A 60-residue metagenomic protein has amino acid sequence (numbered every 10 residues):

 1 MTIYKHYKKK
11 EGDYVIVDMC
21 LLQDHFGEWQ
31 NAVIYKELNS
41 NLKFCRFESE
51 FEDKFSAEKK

Functional and structural regions predicted by a protein language model:
M1-K9: Short coil-to-beta transition motif at edge beta-strands of beta-rich domains
T2, A32-V33, A57-K59: Basic, alpha-helical terminal appendages of large translation-related enzymes
K10-D13, S40-L42: Short acidic/polar mixed-charge low-complexity motifs
G12, N31, F51: Residues that flank catalytic or metal-binding motifs in active/ligand-binding sites
G12-L21: Short beta-strand-centered aromatic/proline hotspots
L21-E48: Basic/aromatic-rich interaction segments and small domains that mediate binding to polyanionic partners
L42-K60: Intrinsically disordered, low-complexity, charged/polar segments
